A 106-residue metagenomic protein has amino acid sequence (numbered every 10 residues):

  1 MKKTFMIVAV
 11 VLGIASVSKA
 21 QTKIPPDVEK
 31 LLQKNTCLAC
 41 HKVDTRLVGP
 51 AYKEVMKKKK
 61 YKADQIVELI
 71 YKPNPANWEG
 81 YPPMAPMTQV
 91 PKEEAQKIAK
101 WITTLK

Functional and structural regions predicted by a protein language model:
F5-G13: Sec-dependent N-terminal signal peptides
S16-A20: Sec/Tat signal peptide C-region and signal peptidase I cleavage site
T22-L38: Short N-terminal segments immediately surrounding and downstream of signal-peptide cleavage
E29, Q33, K42-K72: Gly/Gly-Pro-rich "capping" loops immediately C-terminal to redox-active cysteine motifs in periplasmic/lumenal
A39-K42, P86: Disulfide-rich extracellular modules and peptides
V48-K57, Y71-A99: Axial heme c-ligation environment in periplasmic c-type cytochrome domains
I102-K106: Short hydrophobic/aromatic patches at helix-to-coil boundaries
